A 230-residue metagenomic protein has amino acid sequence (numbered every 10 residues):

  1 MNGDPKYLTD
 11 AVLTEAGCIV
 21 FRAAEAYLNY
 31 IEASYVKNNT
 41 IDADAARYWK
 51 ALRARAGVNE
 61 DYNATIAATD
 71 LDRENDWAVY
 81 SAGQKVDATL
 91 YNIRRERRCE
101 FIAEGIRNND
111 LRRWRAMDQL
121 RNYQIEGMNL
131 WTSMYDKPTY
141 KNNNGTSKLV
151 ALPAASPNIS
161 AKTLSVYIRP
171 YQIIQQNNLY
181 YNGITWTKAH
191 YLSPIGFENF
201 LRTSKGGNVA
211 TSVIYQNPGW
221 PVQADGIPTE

Functional and structural regions predicted by a protein language model:
M1-E230: Acidic/polar-rich alpha-helix caps and helix-coil junctions
